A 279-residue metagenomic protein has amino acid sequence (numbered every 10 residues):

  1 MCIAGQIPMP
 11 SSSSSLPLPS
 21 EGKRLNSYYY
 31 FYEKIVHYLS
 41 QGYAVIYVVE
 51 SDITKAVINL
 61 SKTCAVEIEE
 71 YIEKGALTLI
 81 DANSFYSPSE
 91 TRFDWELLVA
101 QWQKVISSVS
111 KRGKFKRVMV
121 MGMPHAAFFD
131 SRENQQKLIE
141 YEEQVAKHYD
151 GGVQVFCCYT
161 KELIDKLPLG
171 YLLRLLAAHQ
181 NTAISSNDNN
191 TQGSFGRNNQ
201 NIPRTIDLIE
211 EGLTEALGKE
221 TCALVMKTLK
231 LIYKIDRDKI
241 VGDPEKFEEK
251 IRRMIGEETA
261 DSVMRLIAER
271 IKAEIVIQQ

Functional and structural regions predicted by a protein language model:
M1-N199, L224, Y233-K234, E257-M264: Non-catalytic regulatory/interaction regions at protein termini and inter-domain linkers
R197-Q279: Long, compositionally biased intrinsically disordered regulatory segments in eukaryotic proteins
